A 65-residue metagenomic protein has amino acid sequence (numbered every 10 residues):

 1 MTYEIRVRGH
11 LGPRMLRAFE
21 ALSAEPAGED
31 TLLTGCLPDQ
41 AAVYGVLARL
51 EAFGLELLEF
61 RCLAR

Functional and structural regions predicted by a protein language model:
M1-R65: Long, contiguous binding/interaction regions
